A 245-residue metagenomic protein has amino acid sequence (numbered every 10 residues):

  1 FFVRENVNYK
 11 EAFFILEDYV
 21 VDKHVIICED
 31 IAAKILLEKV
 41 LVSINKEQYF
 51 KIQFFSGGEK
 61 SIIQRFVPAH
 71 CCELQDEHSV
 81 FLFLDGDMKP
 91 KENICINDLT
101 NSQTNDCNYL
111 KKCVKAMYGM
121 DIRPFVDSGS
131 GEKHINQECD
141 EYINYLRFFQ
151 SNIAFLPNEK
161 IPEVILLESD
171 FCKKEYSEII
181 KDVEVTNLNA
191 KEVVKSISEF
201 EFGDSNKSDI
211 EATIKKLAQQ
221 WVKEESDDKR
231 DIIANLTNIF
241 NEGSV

Functional and structural regions predicted by a protein language model:
F1-V42: C-terminal lobe/lid and adjacent interdomain/linker elements of RecA-like ASCE P-loop ATPase modules
F2-K10, F14, F50-F54, S151-F155: Generic preference for hydrophobic/aromatic residues in regular secondary structure cores
N6-Y9, G57-Q64, N158-L166: A short acidic, often aromatic-flanked loop/helix-cap motif at beta-alpha or helix-coil junctions that lines enzyme
N8, G58-E59, K91, V185-N189: Helix N-terminus capping/helix-initiation residues
F14, I62-C71, L166-Y176: Short, surface-exposed amphipathic charged segments that create phosphate/polyanion-binding patches used for binding
D18-D22, E73-E77, R147-F149: Flexible, charged surface loops at secondary-structure boundaries
V25-S130, H134-N136: Conserved helicase/translocase motor-coupling segment
T104, M117-V245: C-terminal accessory helical subdomains adjacent to catalytic cores in phosphodiester- and nucleotide-handling enzymes
